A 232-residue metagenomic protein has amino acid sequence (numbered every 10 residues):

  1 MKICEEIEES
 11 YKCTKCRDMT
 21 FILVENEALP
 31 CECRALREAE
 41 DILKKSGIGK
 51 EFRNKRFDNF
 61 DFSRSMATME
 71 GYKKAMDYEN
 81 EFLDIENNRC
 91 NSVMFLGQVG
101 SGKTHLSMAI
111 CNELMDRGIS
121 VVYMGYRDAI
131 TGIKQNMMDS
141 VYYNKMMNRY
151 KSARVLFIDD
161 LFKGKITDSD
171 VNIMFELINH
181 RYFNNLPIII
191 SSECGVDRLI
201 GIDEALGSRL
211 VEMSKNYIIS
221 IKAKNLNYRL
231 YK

Functional and structural regions predicted by a protein language model:
M1-E70, I218, R229-K232: A short, basic N-terminal segment
D61-V93: Pre-Walker A (pre-P-loop) alpha-helix and adjacent loop at the N terminus of AAA/AAA+ ATPase modules, a conserved
M66-A75, L96, C111-S152, K165-D168: Short glycine-rich substrate-engagement loop in P-loop NTPases that contacts/grips substrate
N87-S107: Walker A/P-loop nucleotide-binding motif
I119-S120, S152-V155, N184-I190: Loop/turn-to-beta-strand initiation segments
A129-N136, K163-K232: Replace "adjacent to P-loop NTPase cores in ATP/GTP-dependent enzymes" with "adjacent to NTP-binding cores
D159-L161: Walker B catalytic acidic pair
